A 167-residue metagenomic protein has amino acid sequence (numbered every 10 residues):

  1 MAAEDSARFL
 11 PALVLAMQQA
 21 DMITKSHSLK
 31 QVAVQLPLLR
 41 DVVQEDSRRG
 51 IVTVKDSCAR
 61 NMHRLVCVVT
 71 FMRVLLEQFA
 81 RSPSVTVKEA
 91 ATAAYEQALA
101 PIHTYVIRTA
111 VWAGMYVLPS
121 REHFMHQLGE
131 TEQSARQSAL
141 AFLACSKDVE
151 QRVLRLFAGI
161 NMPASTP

Functional and structural regions predicted by a protein language model:
M1-P167: Long, contiguous alpha-helical bundle segments
